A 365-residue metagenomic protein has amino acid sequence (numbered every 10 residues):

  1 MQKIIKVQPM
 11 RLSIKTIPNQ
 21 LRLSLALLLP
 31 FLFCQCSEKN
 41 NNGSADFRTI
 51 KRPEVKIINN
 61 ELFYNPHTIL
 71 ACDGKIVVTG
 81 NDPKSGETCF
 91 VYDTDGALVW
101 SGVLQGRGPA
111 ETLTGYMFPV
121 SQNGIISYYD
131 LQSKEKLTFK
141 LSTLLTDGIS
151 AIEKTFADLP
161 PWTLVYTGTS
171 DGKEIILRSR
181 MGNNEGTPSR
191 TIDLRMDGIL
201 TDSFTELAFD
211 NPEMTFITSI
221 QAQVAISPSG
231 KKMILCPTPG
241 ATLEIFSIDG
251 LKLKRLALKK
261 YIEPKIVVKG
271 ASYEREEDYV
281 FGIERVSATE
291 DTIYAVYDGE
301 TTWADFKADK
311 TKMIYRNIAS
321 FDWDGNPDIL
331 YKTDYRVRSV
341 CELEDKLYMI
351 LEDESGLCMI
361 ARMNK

Functional and structural regions predicted by a protein language model:
N41-Y64: A short helix->beta-strand "capping" segment at the edge of beta-propeller domains
P53-N59, G102-E111, I152-L159, L200-S219 (+2 more regions): Surface-exposed loop and turn segments in beta-propeller and other repeat-based domains that flank or scaffold
K56-E87, Y294-E300: Beta-strand-rich domains and repeat architectures in extracellular enzymes and scaffolds, especially beta-propellers
H67-A71, M117-S121, V165-G172, I220-S229 (+2 more regions): Structural signature of eukaryotic scaffold interfaces centered on beta-propeller domains
T94, S189-D197, K310-G325, R362-N364: Beta-propeller blade signature
L98-G124, D334-R338: Blade-loop segments of beta-propeller domains
S142-G172: Asp-box/WD-like beta-propeller blade repeats and closely related beta-sheet repeat scaffolds
L177-N183, V296-M313, M359-A361: Short, conserved, GDST-rich strand-edge loop motifs in beta-rich repeat architectures
